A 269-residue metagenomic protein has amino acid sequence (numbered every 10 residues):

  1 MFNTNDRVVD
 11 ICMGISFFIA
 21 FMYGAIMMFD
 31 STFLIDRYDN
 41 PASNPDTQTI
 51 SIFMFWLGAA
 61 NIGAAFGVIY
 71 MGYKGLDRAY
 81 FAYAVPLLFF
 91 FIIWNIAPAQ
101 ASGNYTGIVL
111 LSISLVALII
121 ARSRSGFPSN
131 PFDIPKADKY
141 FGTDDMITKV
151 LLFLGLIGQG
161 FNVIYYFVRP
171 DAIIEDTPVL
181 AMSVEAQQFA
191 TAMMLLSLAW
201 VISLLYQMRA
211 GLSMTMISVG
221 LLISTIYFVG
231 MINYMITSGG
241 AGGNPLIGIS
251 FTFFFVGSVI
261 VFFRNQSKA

Functional and structural regions predicted by a protein language model:
M1-F2, G126-I147: Membrane-interfacial, low-structure loops and terminal tails that flank and connect transmembrane helices in multi-pass
V9-M13, G75-P86, T148-L152, L212-I223: Membrane-interfacial loop-to-transmembrane alpha-helix junctions, especially the N-terminal start
V9-M28, S114-A117, T143-V168, G257: Alpha-helical transmembrane segments of multi-pass integral membrane proteins
F18-M22, Q48-G72, I157-F161, V184-R209 (+1 more regions): Core segments of alpha-helical transmembrane spans in multipass integral membrane proteins
D36-T49, E175-E185: Perimembrane loop-to-helix junctions flanking transmembrane segments
Y80-I96, L196-S203, I217-Y234, T252-G257: Hydrophobic alpha-helical membrane segments
I92-G107, F228-I247: Membrane-helix boundary connector in multi-pass membrane proteins
S114-I134, F253-A269: Membrane-water interface at the C-terminal end of transmembrane alpha helices
